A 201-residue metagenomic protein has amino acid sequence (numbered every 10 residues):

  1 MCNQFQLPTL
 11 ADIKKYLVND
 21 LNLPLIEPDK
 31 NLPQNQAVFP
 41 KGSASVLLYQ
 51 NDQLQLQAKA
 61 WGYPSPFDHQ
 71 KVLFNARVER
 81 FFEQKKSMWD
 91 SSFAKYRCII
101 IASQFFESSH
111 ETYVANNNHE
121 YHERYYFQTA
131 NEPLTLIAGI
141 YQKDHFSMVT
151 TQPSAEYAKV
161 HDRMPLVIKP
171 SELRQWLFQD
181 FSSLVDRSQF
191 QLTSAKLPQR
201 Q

Functional and structural regions predicted by a protein language model:
M1-Q201: Short linear sequence motif anchored by a di-proline
